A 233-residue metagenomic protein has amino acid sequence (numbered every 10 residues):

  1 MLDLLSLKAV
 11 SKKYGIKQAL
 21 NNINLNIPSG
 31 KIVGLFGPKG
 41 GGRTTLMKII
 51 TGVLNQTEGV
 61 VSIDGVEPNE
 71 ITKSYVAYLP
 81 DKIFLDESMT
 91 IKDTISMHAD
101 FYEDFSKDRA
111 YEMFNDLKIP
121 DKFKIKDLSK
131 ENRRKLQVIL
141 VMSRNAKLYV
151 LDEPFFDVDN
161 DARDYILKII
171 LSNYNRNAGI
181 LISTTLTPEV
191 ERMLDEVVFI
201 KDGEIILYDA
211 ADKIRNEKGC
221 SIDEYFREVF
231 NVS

Functional and structural regions predicted by a protein language model:
F36-P38: The feature captures the beta-strand-to-loop junction immediately N-terminal to the Walker
T51: Helix-to-loop junction immediately C-terminal to a conserved catalytic motif
G59-T72: Conserved ABC transporter NBD signature motif
D81-Q137, R144: ABC-family P-loop ATPase nucleotide-binding domains
Y149-E153, V158: Catalytic Walker B motif of ABC-type/P-loop ATPase nucleotide-binding domains
V190-R192: A short, surface-exposed alpha-helical micro-motif characterized by mixed small hydrophobic and charged/polar residues
